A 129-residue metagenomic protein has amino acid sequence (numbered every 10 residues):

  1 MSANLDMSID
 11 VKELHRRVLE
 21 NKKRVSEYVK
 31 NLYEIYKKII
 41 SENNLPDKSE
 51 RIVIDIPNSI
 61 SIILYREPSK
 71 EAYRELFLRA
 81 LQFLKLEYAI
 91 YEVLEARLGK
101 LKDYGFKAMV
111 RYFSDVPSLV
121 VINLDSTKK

Functional and structural regions predicted by a protein language model:
M1-E20: Short, charge-rich amphipathic alpha-helices with coiled-coil/heptad character
L5, K12, E71-L78: Compositionally biased, non-globular sequence tracts
R16, E20-K23, E27-K30, E34-K37 (+4 more regions): Extended, non-transmembrane alpha-helical coiled-coils
R24-S59: Extended alpha-helical coiled-coil "stalk/arm" regions that act as elongated linkers or oligomerization scaffolds
E42-K48, R74-S114: Coiled-coil termination/hinge junctions
V53-L76: Short, glycine/alanine-rich amphipathic alpha-helical segment that often forms an alpha-turn-alpha hairpin
N123-K129: Short, surface-exposed, low-complexity cationic segments
